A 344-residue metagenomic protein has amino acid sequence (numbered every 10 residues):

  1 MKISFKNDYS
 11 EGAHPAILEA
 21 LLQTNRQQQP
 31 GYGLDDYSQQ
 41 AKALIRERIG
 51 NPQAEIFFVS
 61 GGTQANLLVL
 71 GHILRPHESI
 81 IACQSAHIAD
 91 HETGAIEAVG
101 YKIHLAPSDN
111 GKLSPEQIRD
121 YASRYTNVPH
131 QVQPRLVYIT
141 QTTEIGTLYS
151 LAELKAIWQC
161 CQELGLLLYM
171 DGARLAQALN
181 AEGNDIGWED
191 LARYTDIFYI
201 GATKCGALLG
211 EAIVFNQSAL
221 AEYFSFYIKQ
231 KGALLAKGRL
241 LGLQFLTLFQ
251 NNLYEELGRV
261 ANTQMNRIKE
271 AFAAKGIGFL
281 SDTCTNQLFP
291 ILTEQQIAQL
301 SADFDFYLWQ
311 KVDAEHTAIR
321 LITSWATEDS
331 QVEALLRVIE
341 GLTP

Functional and structural regions predicted by a protein language model:
H14-G62, S85-A89, A95: Conserved N-terminal alpha-helix of the aminotransferase class I/II PLP-enzyme fold
H72-D90: Conserved PLP-anchoring active-site segment centered on the Schiff-base-forming lysine
R75-P76, N266-G341: Conserved C-terminal alpha-helix-loop-beta "cap" of PLP-dependent enzymes that closes/shapes the active-site mouth
G100-R135, I139-T142, Y149-A156: PLP-dependent aminotransferase-class I/II
I103-H104, L168-M170, F279, F306: Hydrophobic beta-strand scaffold residues
T143, L148, D185-C284: Active-site C-terminal subdomain of aminotransferase-like
Y149-A181: Catalytic PLP-binding core of fold-type I/II PLP enzymes
